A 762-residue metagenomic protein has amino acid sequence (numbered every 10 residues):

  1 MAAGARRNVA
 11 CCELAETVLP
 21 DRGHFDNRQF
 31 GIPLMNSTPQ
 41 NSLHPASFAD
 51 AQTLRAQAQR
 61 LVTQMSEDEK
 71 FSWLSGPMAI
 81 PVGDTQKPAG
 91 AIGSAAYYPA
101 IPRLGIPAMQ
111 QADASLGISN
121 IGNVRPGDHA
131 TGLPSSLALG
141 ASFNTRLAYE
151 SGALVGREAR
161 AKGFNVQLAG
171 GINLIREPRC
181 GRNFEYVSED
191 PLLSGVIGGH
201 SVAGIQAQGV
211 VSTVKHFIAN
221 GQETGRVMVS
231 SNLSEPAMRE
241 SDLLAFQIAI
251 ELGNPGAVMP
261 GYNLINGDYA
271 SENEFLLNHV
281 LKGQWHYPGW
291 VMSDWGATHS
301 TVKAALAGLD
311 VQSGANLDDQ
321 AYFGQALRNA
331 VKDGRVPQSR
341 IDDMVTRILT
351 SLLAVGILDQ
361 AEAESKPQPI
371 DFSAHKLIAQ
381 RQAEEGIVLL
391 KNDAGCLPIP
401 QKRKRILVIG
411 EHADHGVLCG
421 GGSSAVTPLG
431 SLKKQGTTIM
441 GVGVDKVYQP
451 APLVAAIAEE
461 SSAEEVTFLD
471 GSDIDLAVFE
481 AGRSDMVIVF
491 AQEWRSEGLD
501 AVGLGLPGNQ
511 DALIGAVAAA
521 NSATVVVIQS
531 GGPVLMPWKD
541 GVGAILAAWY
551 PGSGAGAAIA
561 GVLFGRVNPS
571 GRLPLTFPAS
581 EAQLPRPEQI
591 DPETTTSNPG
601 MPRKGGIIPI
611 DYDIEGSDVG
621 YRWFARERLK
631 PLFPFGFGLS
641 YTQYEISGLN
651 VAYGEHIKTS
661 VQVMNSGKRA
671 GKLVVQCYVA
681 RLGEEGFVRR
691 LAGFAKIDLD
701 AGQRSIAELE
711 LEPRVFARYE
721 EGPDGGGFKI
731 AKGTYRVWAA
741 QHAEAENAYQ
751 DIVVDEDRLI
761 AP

Functional and structural regions predicted by a protein language model:
C11-C12: Cysteine-centered motifs
R22, N27-A745, Y749-D751, I760-P762: Glycoside hydrolase catalytic-domain context in secreted enzymes
V754-E756: Interdomain boundary/hinge segments at the C-termini of tandem beta-sandwich modules
